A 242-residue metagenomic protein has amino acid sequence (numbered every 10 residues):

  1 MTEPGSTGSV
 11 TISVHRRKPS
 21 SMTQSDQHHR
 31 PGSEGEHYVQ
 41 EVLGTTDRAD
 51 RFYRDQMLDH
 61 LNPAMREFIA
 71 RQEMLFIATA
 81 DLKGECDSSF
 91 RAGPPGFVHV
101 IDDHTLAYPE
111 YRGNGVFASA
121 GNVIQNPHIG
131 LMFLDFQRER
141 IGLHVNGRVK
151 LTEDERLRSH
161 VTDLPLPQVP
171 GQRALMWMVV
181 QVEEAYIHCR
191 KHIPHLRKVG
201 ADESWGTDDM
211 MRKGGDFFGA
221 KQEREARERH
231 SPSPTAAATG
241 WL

Functional and structural regions predicted by a protein language model:
M1-P4, S9-T11: Intrinsically disordered, low-complexity segments enriched in serine/proline and basic residues
I12-L242: Binding-site signature for planar aromatic cofactors or substrates
